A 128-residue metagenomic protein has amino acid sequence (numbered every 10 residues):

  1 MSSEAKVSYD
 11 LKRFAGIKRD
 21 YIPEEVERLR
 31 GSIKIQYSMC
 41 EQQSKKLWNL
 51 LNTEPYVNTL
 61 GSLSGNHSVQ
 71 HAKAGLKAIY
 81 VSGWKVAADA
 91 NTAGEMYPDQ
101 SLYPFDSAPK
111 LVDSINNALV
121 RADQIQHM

Functional and structural regions predicted by a protein language model:
S3-G61, A72: N-terminal amphipathic alpha-helix/helix-capping segment at the start of soluble metabolic enzymes
S38-K46, V69-A90: N-terminal glycine-rich anion-binding loops that anchor highly charged ligand groups
L47, L60, I79, V112-I115: Generic structural hydrophobic/aromatic packing signal, biased to beta-strands
T53-V57, K73, K77, V81 (+2 more regions): Short helix-loop boundary/capping segments at the starts of domains
P55-V69, K73, L102-L111: Glycine-rich anion/phosphate-binding loops
A88-P98: Metabolite-binding pocket within alpha/beta catalytic cores that recognizes anionic/polar moieties
M96-M128: Active-site beta->alpha loop and helix N-cap motifs at the rims of alpha/beta catalytic domains
